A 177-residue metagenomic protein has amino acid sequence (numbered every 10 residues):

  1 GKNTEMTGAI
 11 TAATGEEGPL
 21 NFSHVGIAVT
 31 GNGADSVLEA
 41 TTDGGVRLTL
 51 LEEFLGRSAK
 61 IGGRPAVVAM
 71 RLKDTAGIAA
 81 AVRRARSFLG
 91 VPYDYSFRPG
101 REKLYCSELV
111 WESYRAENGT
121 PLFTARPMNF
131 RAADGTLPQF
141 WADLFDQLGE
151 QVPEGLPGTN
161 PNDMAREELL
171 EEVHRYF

Functional and structural regions predicted by a protein language model:
G1-F177: Cysteine-nucleophile amide-bond enzymes
